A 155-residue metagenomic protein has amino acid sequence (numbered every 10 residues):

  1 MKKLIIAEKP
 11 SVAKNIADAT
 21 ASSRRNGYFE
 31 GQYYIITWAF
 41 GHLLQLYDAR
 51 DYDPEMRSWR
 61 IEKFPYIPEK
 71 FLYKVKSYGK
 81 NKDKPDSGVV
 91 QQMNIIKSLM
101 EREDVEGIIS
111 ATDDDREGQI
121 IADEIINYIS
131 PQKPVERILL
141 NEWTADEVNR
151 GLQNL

Functional and structural regions predicted by a protein language model:
M1-L155: Intrinsically disordered, low-complexity regulatory segments
